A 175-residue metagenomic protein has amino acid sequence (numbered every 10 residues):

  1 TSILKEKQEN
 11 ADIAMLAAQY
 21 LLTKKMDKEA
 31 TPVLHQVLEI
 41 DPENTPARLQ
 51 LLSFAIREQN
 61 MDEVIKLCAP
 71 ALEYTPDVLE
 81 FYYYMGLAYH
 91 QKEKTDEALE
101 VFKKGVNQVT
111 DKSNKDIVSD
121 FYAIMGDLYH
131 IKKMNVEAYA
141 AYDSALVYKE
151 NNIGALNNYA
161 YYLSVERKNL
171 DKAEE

Functional and structural regions predicted by a protein language model:
T1-E175: Alpha-solenoid helical repeat scaffolds
